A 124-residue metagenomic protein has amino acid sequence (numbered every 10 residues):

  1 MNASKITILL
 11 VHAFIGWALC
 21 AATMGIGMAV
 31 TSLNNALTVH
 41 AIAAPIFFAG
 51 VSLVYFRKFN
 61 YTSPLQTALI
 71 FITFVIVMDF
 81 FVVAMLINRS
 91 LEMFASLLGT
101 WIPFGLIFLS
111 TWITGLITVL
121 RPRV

Functional and structural regions predicted by a protein language model:
M1-V124: Juxtamembrane/disordered regions of integral membrane proteins
